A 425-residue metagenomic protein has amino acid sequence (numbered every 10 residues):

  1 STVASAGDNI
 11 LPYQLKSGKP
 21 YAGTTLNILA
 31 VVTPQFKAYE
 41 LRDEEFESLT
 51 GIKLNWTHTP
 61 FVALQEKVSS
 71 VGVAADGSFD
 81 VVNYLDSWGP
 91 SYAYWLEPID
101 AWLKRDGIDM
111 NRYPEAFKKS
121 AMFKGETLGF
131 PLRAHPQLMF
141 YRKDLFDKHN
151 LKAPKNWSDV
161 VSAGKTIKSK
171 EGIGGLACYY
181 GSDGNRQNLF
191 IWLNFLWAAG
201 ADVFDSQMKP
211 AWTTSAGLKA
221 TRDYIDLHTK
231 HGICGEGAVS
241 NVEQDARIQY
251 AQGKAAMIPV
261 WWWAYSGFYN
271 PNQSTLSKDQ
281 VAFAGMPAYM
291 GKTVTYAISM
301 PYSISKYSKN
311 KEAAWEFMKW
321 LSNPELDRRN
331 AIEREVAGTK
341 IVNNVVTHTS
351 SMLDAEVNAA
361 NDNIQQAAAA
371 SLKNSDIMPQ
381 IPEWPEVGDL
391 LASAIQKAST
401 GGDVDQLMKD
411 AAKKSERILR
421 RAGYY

Functional and structural regions predicted by a protein language model:
G7-P20, L85-L138, K152, V161 (+4 more regions): Hinge/lid segment of periplasmic solute-binding proteins
D8-P12, K19-T25, K53-L54, D147 (+1 more regions): Conserved C-terminal helix/tail region of periplasmic/extracytoplasmic solute-binding proteins
Y13, P20, W263-K278, Y289-S393: C-terminal lobe and pocket-closing loops of periplasmic/extracytoplasmic Venus-flytrap solute-binding proteins
K16-G23, D100-E115, Y180-D183, A199-K219 (+6 more regions): Short, solvent-exposed loop/beta-turn-alpha elements that line the ligand-binding surface or hinge of extracytoplasmic
A22-T33, I52-T57, D80-V81, L176 (+1 more regions): Short, well-ordered beta-strand elements
R42-E115, M122, D144-K155, I248-Q249 (+3 more regions): Extracytoplasmic "Venus flytrap"/periplasmic binding protein-like
K124-L132, Q137, V161-P210, A255: Extracytoplasmic/periplasmic solute-binding protein
G164-T166, Q207-A238, A282, M286: Glycine-centered hinge/linker elements that transmit conformational signals in sensory and ligand-binding systems
